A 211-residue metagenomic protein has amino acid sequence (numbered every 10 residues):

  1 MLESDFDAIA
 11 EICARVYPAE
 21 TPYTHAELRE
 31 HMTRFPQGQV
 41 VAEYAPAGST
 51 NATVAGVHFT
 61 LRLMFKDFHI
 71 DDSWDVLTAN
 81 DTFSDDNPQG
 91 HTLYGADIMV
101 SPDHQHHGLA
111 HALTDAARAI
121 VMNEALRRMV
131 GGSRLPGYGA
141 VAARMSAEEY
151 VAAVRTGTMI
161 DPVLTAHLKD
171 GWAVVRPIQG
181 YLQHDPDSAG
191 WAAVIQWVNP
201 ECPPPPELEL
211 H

Functional and structural regions predicted by a protein language model:
M1, I98-V100: Hydrophobic adenine-recognition pocket in adenosine-nucleotide-binding enzymes
M1-I9: A short beta-loop-alpha structural element at the N-terminal edge of CoA-dependent acyl/N-acetyltransferase catalytic
L2, A112-I120, E124, V175-H211: C-terminal/domain-terminus segments
I9, C13, H167: Hydrophobic pocket/interface hotspot
V16-D67, D72, T78-S84: Active-site rim helix/loop that mediates acceptor-substrate recognition in acyltransferases
Y44-P46, D81-D85, T114-L126: Short amphipathic alpha-helices and their capping/turn segments at secondary-structure boundaries
H58-D97, D115, L135-P162, L168 (+2 more regions): Conserved acyl-donor/pantetheine-binding loop and adjacent beta-alpha core of acyl/acetyltransferases and related
V100, H106-N123, M129-G131: Conserved acetyl-CoA-binding loop-helix of GNAT-fold acetyltransferases
